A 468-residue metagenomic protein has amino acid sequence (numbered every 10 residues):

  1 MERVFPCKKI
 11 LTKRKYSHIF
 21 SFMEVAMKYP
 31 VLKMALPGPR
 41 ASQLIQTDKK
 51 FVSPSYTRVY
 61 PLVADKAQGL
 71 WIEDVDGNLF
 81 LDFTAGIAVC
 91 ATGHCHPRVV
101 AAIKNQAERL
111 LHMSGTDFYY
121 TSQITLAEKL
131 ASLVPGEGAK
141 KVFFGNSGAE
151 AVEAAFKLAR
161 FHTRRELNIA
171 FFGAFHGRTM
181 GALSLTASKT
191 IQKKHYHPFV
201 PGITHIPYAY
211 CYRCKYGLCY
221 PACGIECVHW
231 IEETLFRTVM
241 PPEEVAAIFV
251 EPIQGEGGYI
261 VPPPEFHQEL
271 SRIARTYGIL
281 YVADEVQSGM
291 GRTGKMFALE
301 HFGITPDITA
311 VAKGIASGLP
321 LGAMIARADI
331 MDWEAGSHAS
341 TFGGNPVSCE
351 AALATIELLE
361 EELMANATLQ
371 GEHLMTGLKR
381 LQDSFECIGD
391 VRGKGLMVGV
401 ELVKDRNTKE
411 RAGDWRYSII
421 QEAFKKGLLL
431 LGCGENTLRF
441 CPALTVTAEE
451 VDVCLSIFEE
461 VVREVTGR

Functional and structural regions predicted by a protein language model:
E2-V4: Acidic, Ala/Val/Gly-enriched low-complexity intrinsically disordered segments
K8, T12, H18-I19, M23: Short, positively charged and aromatic/hydrophobic N-terminal segments
E24-R468: Conserved N-terminal phosphate-binding loop of PLP-dependent enzymes in the Aspartate aminotransferase
